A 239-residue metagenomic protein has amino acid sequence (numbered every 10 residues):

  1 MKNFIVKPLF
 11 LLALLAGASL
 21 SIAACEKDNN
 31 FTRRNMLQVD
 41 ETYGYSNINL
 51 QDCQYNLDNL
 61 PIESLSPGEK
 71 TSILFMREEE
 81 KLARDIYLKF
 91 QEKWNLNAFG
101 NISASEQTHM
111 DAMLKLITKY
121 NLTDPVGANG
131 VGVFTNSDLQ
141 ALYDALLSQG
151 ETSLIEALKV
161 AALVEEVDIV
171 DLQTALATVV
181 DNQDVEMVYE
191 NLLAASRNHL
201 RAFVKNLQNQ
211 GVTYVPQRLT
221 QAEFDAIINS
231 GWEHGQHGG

Functional and structural regions predicted by a protein language model:
M1, P8, A13-N59: Bacterial Sec-dependent N-terminal signal peptides
Q38-G239: All-alpha RGS (Regulator of G-protein Signaling) helical domain and cognate RGS-like helical scaffolds
